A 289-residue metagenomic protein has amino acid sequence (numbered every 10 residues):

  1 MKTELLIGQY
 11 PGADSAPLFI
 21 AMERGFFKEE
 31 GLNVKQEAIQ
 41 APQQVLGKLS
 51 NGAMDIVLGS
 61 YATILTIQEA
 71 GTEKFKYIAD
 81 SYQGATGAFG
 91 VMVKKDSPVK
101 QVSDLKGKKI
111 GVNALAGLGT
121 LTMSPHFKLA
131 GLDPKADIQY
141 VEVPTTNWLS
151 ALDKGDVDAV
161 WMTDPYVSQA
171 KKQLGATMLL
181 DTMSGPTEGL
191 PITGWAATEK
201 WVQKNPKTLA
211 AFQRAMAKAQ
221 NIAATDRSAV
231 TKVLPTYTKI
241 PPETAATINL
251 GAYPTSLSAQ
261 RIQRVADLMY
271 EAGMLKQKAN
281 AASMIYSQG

Functional and structural regions predicted by a protein language model:
M1-D133, V141-E142, D158-D164, M178-D181 (+1 more regions): Short, glycine-/small- and polar/acidic-enriched structural segments that line small-molecule recognition paths
G12, I39-Q43, L58, G117-L118 (+5 more regions): Soluble non-cytosolic domains of exported or imported proteins
A16, I20, R24-G25, G47 (+13 more regions): Solvent-exposed, polar/charged alpha-helical surfaces in well-ordered, non-transmembrane soluble domains, broadly
E23, K28, K128, K172 (+3 more regions): Short polybasic/polar patches that bind polyanions
E29, G84, S184-T187, A252-Q260 (+1 more regions): Short, solvent-exposed loop/beta-turn-alpha elements that line the ligand-binding surface or hinge of extracytoplasmic
A62, G71, V141, T146-V233: Pocket-lining segment of extracytoplasmic ligand-binding domains
V202-K276: Secondary-structure end/capping motifs
E271-G289: C-terminal solvent-exposed extensions
